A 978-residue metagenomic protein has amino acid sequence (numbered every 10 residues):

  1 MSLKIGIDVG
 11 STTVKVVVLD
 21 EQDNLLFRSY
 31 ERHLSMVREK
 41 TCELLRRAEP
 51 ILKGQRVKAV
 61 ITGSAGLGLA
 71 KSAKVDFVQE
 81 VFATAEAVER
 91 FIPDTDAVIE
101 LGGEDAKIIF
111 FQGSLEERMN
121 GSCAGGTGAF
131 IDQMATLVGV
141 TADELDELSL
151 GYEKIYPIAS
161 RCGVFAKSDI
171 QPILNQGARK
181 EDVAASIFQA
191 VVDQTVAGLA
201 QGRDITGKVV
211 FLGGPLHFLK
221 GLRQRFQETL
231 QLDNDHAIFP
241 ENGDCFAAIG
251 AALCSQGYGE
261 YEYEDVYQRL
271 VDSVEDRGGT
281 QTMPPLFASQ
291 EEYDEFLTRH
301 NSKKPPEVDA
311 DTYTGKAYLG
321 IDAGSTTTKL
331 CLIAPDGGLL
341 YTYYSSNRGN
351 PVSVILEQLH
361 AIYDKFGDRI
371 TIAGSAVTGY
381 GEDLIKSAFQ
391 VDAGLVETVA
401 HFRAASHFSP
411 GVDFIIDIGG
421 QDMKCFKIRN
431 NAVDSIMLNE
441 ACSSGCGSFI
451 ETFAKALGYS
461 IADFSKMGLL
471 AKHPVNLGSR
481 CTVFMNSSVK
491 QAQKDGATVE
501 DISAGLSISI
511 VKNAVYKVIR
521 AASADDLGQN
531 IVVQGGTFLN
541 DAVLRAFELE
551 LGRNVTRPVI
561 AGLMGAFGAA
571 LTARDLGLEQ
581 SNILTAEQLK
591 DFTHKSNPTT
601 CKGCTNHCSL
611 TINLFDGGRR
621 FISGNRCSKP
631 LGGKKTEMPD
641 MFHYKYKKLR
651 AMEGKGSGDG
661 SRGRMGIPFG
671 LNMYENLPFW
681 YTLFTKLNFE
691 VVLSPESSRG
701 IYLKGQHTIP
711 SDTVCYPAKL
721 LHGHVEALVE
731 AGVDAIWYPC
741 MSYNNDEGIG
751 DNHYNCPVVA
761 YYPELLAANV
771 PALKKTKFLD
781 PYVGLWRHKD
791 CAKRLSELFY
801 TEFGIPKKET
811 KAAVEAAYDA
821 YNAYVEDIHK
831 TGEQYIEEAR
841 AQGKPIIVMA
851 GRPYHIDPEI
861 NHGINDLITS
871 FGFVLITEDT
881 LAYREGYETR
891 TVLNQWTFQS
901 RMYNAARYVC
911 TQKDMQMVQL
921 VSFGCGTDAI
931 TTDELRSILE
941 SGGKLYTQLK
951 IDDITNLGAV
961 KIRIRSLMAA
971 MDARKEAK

Functional and structural regions predicted by a protein language model:
L3, N120, A124-F130, D364 (+4 more regions): An N-terminal assembly and electron-transfer interface module characteristic of large anaerobic redox and radical
K4-R46, E116-E117, G121, I321-A361 (+2 more regions): Short glycine-rich, Thr/Ser-proximal phosphate-binding strand/loop in the N-terminal lobe of ATP-dependent enzymes
M36-V37, G113-K154, C162, D244 (+11 more regions): Glycine-rich phosphate-binding loop plus the immediately following alpha-helix
A65, A200-T229, N242-D244, T378-G381 (+5 more regions): Glycine-rich phosphate-binding loops at beta-strand->alpha-helix junctions
V78-V81, F226-I249, D392-T398, E548-F567 (+3 more regions): Conserved phosphate-binding/catalytic loops in two-lobed NTP-binding clefts
G128-Q133, F239-D276, R403, G447-T452 (+2 more regions): Glycine-rich phosphate-binding/hydrolytic loop that grips phosphoryl groups
A166-A197, S487-Y516: Adenine-nucleotide phosphate-binding core of ATP-dependent small-molecule kinases
S186-G207, T298-E307, G505-G528: Phosphate/ATP-binding catalytic cores across multiple sugar-kinase/actin-like superfamilies, primarily ASKHA
